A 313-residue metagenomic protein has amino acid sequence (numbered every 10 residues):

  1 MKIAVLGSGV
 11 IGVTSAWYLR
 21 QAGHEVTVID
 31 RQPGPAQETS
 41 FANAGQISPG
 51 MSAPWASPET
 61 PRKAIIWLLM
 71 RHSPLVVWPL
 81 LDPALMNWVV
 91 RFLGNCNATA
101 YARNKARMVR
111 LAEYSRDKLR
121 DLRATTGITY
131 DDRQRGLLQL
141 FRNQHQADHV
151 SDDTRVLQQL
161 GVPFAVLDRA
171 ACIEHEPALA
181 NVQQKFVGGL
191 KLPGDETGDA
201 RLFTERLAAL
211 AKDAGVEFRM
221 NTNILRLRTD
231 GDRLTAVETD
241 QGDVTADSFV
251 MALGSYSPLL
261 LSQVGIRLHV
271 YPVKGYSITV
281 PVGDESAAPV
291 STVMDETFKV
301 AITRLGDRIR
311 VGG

Functional and structural regions predicted by a protein language model:
K2-V28: N-terminal Rossmann-like FAD-binding beta1-loop-alpha1 element of flavoenzymes
I11, G34, Y256: Conserved Rossmann-like nucleotide-cofactor binding loop
Q21-F41: Glycine-rich FAD pyrophosphate-binding loop
H24, V162, V216, I266: Short phosphate-binding/catalytic loops that engage adenosine nucleotides
D30, D168, M220-T222: Short loop/edge segments at beta-strand edges and connector loops that shape dinucleotide/nucleotide cofactor-binding
R31, N43-M51, W55-N95, A180 (+2 more regions): Active-site substrate-recognition segment that forms the wall of the catalytic cavity or substrate channel
A42-A170: Dinucleotide-binding Rossmann-like beta1-alpha1 core, especially the glycine-rich loop that anchors the ADP
D148-L160, A180-D247: Helical element adjacent to the flavin cofactor pocket in flavoenzyme catalytic cores
